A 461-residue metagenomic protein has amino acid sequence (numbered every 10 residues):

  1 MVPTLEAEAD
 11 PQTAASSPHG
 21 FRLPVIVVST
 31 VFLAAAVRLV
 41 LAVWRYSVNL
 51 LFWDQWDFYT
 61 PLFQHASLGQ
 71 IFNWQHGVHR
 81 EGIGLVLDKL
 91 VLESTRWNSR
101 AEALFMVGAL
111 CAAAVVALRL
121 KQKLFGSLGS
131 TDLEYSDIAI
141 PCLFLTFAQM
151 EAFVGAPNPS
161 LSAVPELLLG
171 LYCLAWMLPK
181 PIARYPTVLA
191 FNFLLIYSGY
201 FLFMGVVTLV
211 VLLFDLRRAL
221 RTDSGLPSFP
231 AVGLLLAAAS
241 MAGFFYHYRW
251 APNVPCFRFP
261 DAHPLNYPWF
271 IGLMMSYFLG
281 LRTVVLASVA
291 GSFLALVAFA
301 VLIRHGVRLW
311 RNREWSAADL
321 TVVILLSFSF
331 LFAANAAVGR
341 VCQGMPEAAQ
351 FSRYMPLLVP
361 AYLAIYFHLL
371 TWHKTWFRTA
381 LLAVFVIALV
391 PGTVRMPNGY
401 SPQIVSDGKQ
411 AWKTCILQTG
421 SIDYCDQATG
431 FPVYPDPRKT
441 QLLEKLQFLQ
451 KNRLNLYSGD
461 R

Functional and structural regions predicted by a protein language model:
P3-I83, D88, L92-D137, I182-R184 (+4 more regions): Intrinsically disordered, polar/acidic, low-complexity terminal segments
A35, Y135-F144, L234-A242, R313-R340: Transmembrane alpha-helix segments characteristic of polytopic inner-membrane glycan-assembly/cell-envelope
V48-G69, V154-S160, F244-L273, T321 (+2 more regions): Extracytoplasmic catalytic-loop and juxtamembrane helix elements of membrane-embedded, polyprenol/dolichol-linked
V86-L92, F147-Q149, P268-V284: Juxtamembrane membrane-water interface segments that cap and precede transmembrane helices
C111-A113, E166-M177, V206-T208, F293-V301 (+2 more regions): Hydrophobic cores of alpha-helical transmembrane segments in multi-pass inner/ER membrane proteins, independent
G129-L167: Aromatic- and kink-enriched transmembrane "portal" helix at the membrane-lumen/periplasm boundary that abuts
F153-V154, S160-P165, P346-L369: Hydrophobic/aromatic-rich transmembrane helices and adjacent perimembrane loops
G170-C173, R184-L209: Membrane-interface alpha helices of multi-pass inner-membrane proteins
